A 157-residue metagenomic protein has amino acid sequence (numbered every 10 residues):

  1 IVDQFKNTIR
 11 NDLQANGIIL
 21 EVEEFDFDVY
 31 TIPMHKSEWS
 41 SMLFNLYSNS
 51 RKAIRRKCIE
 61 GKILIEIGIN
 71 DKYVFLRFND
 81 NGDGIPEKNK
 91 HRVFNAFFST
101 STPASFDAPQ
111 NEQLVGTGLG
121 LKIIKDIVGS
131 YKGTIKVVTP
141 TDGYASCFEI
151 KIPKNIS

Functional and structural regions predicted by a protein language model:
I1-Q14: Short beta-to-alpha transition helix within the HATPase_c
I19-Y30: Conserved catalytic submotifs in the C-terminal HATPase_c
E60-K72: Short beta-strand/loop element within the Bergerat-fold HATPase_c
D80: Acidic ATP/Mg2+-coordinating residue in the GHKL
I85-F98, T102-Q110: Short conserved segment of the HATPase_c
S105-I123: Glycine-rich phosphate-binding loop
G133-T134: Conserved glycine-rich
